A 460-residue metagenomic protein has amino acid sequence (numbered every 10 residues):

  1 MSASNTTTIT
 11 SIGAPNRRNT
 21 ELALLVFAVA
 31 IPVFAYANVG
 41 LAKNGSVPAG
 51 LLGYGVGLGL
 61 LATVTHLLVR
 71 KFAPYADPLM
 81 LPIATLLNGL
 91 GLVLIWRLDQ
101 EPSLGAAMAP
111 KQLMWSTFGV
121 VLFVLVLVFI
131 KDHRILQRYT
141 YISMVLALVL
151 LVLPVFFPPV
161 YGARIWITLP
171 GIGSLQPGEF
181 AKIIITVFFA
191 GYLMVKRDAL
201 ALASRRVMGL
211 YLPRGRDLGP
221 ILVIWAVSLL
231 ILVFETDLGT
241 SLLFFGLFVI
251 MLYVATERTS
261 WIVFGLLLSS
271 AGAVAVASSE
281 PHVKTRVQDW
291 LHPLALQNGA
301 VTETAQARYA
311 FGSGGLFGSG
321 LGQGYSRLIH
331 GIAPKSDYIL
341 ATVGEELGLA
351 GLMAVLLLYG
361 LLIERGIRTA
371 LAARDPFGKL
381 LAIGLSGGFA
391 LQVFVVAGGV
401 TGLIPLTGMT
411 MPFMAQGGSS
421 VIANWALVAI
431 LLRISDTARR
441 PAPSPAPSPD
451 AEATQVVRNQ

Functional and structural regions predicted by a protein language model:
N5-L58, T63-E235, A397-P412, Q416 (+2 more regions): Membrane-helix boundary/helix-loop-helix interface segments in multi-pass membrane proteins
V56-L61, M114-L122, E345-E364: Hydrophobic alpha-helical transmembrane segments
L60-V64, V120-V124, F248-V254, A271-A275 (+1 more regions): Alpha-helical transmembrane segments and their membrane-interface exit regions
L150-P154, V187-G191, A273-A277, L358 (+1 more regions): Alpha-helical transmembrane segments of multi-pass membrane proteins
V160-W166, P170-S174, W261-V355, A373-L381: Hydrophobic, glycine- and aromatic-enriched re-entrant/interface helices and adjoining loop segments
L218-S278, L291: Hydrophobic alpha-helical segments of polytopic membrane proteins
L242-W261, Y325-G351, M409-I422: Interfacial segments of multi-pass membrane proteins
I367-G408, M414: Loop-to-helix entry and N-terminal half of a specific, functionally important transmembrane alpha helix in multi-pass
